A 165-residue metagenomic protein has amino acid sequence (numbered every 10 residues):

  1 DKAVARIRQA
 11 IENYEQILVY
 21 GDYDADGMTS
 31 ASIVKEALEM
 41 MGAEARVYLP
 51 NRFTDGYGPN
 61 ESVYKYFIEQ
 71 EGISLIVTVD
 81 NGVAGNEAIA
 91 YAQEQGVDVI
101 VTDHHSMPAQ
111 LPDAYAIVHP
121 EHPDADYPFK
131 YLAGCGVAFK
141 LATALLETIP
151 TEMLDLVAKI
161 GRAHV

Functional and structural regions predicted by a protein language model:
D1-R162: Replace "Mg2+/Mn2+-dependent" with "divalent metal-dependent
